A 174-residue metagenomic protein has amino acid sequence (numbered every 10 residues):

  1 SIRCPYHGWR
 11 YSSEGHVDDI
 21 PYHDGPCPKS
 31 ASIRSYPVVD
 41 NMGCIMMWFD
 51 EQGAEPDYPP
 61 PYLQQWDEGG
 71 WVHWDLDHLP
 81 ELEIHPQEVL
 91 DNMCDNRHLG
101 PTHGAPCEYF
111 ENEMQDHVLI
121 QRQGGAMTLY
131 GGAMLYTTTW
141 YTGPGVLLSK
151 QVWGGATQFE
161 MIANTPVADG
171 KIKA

Functional and structural regions predicted by a protein language model:
S1-W66: Rieske [2Fe-2S] iron-sulfur-binding domain
G53-A174: C-terminal catalytic domain of Rieske-type non-heme iron oxygenases
